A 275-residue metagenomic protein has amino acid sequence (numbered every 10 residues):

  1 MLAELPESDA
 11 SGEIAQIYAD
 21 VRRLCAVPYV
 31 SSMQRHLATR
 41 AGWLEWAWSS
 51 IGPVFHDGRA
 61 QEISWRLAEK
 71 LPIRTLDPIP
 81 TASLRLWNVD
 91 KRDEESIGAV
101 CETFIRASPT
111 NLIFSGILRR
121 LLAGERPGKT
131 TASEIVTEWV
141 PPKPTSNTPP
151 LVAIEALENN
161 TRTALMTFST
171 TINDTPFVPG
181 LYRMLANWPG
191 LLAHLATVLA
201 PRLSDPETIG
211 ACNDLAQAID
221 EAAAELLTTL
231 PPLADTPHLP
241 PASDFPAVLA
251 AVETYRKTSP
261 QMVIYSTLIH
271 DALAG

Functional and structural regions predicted by a protein language model:
M1-G275: Hydrophobic alpha-helical segments
